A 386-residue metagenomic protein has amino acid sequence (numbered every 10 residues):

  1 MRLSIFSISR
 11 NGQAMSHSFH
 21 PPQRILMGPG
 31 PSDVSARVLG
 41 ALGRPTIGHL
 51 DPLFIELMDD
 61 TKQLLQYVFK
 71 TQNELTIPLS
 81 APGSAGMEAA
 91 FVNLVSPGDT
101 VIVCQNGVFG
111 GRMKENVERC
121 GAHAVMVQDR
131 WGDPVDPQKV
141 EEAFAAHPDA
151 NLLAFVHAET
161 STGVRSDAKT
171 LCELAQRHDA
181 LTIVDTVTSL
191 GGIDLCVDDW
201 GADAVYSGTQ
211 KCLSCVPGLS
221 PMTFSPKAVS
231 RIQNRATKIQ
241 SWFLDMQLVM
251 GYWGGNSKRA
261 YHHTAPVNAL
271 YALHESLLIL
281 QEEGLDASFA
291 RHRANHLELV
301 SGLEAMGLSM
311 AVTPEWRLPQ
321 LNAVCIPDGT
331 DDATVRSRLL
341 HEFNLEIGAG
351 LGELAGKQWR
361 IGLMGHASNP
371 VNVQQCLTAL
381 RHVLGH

Functional and structural regions predicted by a protein language model:
I8, E353, K357-H386: PLP-dependent enzyme catalytic core of the Aspartate aminotransferase-like
Q23-S80, S84: A glycine-/small-polar-enriched, mobile loop at the entrance of the PLP active site in fold-type I
D33-V34, Q210-S301, A305: Active-site C-terminal subdomain of aminotransferase-like
Q72-I102, N106, G110-K114: Conserved beta-loop-alpha segment that forms the PLP phosphate-binding cup at the N-terminus of a helix
P134-G191, A204, C212: Active-site phosphate-binding strand-loop segment of PLP-dependent enzymes
D198-Q210: Conserved active-site segment immediately N-terminal to the catalytic lysine that forms the internal aldimine
S309-E342: Conserved PLP-binding catalytic core of the aspartate aminotransferase-like
